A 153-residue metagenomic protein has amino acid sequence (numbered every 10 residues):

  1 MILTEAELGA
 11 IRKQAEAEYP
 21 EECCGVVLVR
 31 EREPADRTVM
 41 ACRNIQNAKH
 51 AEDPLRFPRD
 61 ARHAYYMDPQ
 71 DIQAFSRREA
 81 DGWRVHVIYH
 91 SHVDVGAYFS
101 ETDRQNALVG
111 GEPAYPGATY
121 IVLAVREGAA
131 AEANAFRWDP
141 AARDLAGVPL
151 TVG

Functional and structural regions predicted by a protein language model:
M1-V85, V93-G153: Conserved beta-strand-loop surface patch within small alpha/beta domains used for substrate/adaptor or ligand engagement
